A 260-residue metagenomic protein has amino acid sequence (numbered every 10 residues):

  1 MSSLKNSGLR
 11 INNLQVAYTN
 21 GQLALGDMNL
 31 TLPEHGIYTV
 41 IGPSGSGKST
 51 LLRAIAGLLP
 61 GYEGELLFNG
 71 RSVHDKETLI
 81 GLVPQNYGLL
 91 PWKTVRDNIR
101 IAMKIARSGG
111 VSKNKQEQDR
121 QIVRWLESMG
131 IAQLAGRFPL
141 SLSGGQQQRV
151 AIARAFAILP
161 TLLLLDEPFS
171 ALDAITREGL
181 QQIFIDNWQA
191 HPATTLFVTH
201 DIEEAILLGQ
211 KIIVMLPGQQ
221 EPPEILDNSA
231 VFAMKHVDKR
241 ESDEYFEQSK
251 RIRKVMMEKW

Functional and structural regions predicted by a protein language model:
T19, P60, K93, R100-Q116 (+1 more regions): ABC-type ATPase nucleotide-binding domains, specifically the catalytic core motifs of the NBD
I41-P43: The feature captures the beta-strand-to-loop junction immediately N-terminal to the Walker
A56: Helix-to-loop junction immediately C-terminal to a conserved catalytic motif
G64-K76: Conserved ABC transporter NBD signature motif
K113-L134, D186: Conserved ABC ATPase "signature" region
F138-L142, Q146: Conserved ABC ATPase signature
A157-T161: A short, proline-enriched helix->beta-strand linker immediately N-terminal to the Walker B motif in ABC-type P-loop
